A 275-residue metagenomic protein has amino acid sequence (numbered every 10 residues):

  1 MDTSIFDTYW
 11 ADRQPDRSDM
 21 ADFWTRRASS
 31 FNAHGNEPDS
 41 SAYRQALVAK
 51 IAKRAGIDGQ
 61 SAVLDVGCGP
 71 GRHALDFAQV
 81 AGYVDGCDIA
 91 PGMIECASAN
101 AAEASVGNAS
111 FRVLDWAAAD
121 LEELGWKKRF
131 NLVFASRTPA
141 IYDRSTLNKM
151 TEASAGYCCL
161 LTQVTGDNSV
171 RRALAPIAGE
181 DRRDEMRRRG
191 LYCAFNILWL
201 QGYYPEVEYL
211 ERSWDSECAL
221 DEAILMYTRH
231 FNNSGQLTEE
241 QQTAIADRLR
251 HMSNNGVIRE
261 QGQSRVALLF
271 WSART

Functional and structural regions predicted by a protein language model:
M1-I57: Conserved class I S-adenosyl-L-methionine
L64, R72-L75, Q79-A118: Class I SAM-dependent methyltransferase SAM/SAH-binding core
G69: Conserved glycine-rich SAM-binding loop
F130-R144: A short SAM/SAH-binding and catalytic strip from SAM-dependent methyltransferases
R144-C159: A short glycine-rich, Lys/Arg-flanked "PGG" loop and its adjoining helix->strand segment in the class I
C159-R182: Conserved class I S-adenosyl-L-methionine
R187-G202: Short alpha-helix
E206-T275: Conserved Class I S-adenosyl-L-methionine
